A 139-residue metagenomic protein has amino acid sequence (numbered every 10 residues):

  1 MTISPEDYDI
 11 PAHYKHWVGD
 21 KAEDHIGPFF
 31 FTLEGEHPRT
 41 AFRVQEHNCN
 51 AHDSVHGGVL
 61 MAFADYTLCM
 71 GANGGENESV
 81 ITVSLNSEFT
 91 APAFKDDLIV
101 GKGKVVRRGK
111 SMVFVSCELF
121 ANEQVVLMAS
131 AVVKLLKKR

Functional and structural regions predicted by a protein language model:
M1-R139: Terminal targeting signals and extreme-terminal segments of soluble enzymes
